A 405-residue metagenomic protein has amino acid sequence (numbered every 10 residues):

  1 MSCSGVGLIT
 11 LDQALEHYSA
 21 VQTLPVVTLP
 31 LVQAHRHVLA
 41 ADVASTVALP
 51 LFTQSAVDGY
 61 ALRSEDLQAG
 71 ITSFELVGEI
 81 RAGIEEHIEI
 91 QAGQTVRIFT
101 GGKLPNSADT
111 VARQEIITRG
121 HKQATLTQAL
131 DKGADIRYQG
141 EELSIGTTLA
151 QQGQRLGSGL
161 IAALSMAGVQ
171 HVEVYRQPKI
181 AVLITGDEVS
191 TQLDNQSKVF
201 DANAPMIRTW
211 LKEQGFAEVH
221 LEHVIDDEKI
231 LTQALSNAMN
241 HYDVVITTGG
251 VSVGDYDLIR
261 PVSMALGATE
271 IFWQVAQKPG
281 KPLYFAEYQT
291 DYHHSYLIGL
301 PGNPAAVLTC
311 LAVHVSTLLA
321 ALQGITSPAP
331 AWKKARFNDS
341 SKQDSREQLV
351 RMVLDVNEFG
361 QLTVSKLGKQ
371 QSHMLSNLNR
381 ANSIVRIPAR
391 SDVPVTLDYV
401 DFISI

Functional and structural regions predicted by a protein language model:
M1-I71, T326-R351: Short, low-complexity N-terminal leaders and the immediately following helix N-cap/first helix
S2-L11, Q170-L300, P304-C310, A321: Helix-rich terminal scaffold detector
S2-S4, A20, Y60-E222, G368: Short, glycine/charged-enriched hinge/interface segments at domain edges or termini
V6-Q13, V26-L29, Q33, V57 (+23 more regions): Conserved active-site and cofactor/substrate-binding residues in soluble primary-metabolism enzymes
L31, R36, G83, A265-I405: Flexible glycine/proline-rich
A34-A48, E85-R97, F285-H294: Short, hydrophobic/aliphatic alpha-helical segments
V43-A48, I98, A134-I136, S165-Q170 (+4 more regions): Glycine-rich, charged/polar anion/phosphate-binding loops that engage phosphate groups from diverse ligands
T53-S55, D66-A69, H87-Q91, L104-P105 (+13 more regions): Solvent-exposed alpha-helices and their adjacent loops that cap or buttress functional pockets in soluble metabolic
